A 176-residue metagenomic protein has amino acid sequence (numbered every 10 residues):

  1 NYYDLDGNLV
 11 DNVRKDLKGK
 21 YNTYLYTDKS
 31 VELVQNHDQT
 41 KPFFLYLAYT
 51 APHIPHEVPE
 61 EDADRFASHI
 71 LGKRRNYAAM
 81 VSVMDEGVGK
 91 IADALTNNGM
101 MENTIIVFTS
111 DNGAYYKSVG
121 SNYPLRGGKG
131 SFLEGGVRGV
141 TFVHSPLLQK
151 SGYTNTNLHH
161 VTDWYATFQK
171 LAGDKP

Functional and structural regions predicted by a protein language model:
N1-D11, G89-N97, Y123-P176: Substrate-binding rim/cap in mid-to-C-terminal beta-strand-loop elements of soluble/periplasmic
N1-F43, Y49-V58: Formylglycine-dependent
L17, Y21, G72-S82, Y116 (+2 more regions): Alpha-helix capping and helix-loop boundary segments enriched in small/acidic/polar residues
Y21, L25-H37, A63-T104: A long, amphipathic alpha-helix that forms part of the scaffold/cap immediately adjacent to metal-dependent active
T23, T27, T50, T104 (+3 more regions): Ser/Thr-centric signal marking residues that sit in or immediately flank functional binding/regulatory motifs
F43, A48-Y49, V83-G120: Metal-dependent active-site segment of extracytoplasmic phospho-/sulfohydrolases and closely related
A48-A51, P59, T109-N112, H144-L147: Active-site-proximal beta-strand/loop segments in catalytic clefts of secreted hydrolases
H53-H69, S121-N122: Aromatic- and acidic-residue-enriched segments that line the glycan-binding/catalytic groove of carbohydrate-active
